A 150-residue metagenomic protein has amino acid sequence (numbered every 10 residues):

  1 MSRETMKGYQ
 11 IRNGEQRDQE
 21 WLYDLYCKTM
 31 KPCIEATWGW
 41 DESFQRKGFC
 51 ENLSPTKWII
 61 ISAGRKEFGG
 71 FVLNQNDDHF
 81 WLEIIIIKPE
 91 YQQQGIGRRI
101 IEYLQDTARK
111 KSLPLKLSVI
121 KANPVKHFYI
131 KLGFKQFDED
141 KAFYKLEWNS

Functional and structural regions predicted by a protein language model:
Y9-D24: A short beta-loop-alpha structural element at the N-terminal edge of CoA-dependent acyl/N-acetyltransferase catalytic
M30-E51: Conserved GNAT-fold acetyl-CoA-binding loop/helix
C50-I60, G69: A short helix-loop-beta-strand connector motif used in the catalytic cores of GNAT acetyltransferases and, in some
K66-N74, W81-I86: Conserved beta-strand in the GNAT
E83, K88, Q92, I120: Residue-level recognition of the GNAT/N-acetyltransferase active site
I87, Q93-D106, K131: Conserved acetyl-CoA-binding loop-helix of GNAT-fold acetyltransferases
R98, K121-E139, F143: Conserved active-site alpha-helix within GNAT-family acetyltransferase domains
A108-I120: Conserved GNAT acetyl-CoA-binding A-motif
